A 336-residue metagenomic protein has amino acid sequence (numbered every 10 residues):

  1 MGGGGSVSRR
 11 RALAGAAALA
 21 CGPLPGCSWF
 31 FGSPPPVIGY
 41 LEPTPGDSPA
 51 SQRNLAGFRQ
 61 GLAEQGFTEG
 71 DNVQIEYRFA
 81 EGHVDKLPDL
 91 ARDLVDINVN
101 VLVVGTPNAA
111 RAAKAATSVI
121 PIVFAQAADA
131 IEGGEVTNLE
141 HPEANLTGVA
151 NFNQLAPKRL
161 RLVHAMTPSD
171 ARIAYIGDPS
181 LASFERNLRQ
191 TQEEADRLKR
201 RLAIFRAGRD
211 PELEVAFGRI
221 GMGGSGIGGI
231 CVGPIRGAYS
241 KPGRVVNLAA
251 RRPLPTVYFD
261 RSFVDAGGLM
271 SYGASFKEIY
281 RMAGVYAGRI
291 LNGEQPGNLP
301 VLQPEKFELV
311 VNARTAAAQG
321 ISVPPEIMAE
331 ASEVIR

Functional and structural regions predicted by a protein language model:
M1-R336: Short hydrophobic alpha-helices and adjacent helix-cap/hinge residues
